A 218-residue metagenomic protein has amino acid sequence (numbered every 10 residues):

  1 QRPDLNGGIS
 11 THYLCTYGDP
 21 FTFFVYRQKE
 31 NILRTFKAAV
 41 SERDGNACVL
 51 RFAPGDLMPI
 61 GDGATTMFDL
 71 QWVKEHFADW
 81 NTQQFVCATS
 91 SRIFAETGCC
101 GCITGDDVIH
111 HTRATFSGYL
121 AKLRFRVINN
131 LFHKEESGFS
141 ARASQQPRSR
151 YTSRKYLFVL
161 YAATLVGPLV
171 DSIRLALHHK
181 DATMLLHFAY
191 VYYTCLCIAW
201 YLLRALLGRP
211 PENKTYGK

Functional and structural regions predicted by a protein language model:
Q1-L33: Short beta-strand-to-loop element that shapes/binds the nucleotide-sugar donor at the catalytic cleft/hinge
R2-D4, D107-H110: Short histidine/acidic/glycine/proline-rich micro-motifs that form metal- and phosphate-coordinating active-site loops
T11, F68, K74-E75, L123 (+1 more regions): Short low-polarity hydrophobic stretches
R27-F68, V73-K74, N81-T82, V108: A recurrent flexible, glycine/aromatic-enriched loop bordering the glycosyltransferase active site that acts as
G61, T65-D106, T112-T115: A short, conserved alpha-helix in the catalytic core of glycosyltransferases
N81, R124, I128, T194-C197: Generic structural signal for well-ordered, non-transmembrane alpha-helical segments in soluble/cytosolic regions
C100, H111-Y190: Active-site-adjacent helix/loop segment of glycosyltransferases that harbors family-specific signature motifs
D171-K218: Membrane-interface aromatic/basic loop that binds lipid-linked glycans or pyrophosphate carriers, typified by
